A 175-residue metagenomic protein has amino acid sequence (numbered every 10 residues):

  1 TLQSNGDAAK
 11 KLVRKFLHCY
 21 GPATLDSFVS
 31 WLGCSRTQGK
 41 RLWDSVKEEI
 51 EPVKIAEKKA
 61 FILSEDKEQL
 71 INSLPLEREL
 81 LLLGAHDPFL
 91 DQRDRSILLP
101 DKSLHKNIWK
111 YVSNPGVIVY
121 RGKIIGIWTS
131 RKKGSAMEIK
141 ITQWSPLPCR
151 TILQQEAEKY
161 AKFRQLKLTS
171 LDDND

Functional and structural regions predicted by a protein language model:
T1-L90, D94-D175: Long, low-complexity intrinsically disordered regions
